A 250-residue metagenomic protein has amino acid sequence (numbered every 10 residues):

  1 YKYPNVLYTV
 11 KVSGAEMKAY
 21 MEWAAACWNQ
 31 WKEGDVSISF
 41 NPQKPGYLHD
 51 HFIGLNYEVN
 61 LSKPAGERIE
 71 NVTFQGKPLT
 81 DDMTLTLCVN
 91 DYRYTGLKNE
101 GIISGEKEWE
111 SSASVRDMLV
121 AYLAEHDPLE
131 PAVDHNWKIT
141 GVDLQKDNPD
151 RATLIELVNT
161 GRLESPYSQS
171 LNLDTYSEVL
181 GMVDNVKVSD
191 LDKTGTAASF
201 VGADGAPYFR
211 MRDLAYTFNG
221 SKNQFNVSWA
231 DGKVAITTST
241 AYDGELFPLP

Functional and structural regions predicted by a protein language model:
Y1-L180: Feature captures C-terminal
S177-P250: Primary recognition of N-terminal secretory signal peptides and signal-anchoring hydrophobic helices
